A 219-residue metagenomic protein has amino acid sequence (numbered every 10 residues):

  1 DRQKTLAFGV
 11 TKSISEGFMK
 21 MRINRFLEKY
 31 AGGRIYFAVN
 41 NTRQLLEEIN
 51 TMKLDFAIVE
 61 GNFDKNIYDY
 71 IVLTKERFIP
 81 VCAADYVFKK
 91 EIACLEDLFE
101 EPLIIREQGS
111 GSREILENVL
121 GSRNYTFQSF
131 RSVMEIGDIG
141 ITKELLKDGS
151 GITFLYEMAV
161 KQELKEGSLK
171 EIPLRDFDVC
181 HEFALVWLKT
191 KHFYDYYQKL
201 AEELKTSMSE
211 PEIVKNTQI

Functional and structural regions predicted by a protein language model:
D1-L6, E96-E100: Immediate post-signal peptide segment of exported/extracytoplasmic ligand-binding proteins
Q3-N66: Central regulatory/effector-binding core of bacterial HTH transcription factors
T5-G9, A57, V81, I104 (+2 more regions): Short, well-ordered beta-strand segments
F18, K170-I213: A late-sequence structural motif
N41-L45, N50, E60, Y125-E171: Hydrophobic hinge/microswitch elements
I67-Q108: Flexible hinge/capping segments at coil-to-helix
D69-I79, K165-V179: Short beta-strand->loop
L103-N124, Y194-D195, A201, P211 (+1 more regions): Secondary-structure junction motif
